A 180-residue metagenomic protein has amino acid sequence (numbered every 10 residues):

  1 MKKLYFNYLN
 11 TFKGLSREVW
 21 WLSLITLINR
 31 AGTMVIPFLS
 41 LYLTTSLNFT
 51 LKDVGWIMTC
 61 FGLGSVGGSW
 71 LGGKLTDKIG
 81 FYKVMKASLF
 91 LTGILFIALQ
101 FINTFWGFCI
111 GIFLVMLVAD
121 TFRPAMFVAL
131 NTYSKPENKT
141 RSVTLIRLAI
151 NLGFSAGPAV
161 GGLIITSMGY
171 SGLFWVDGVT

Functional and structural regions predicted by a protein language model:
L15-G62: Helix-loop boundary and gating motifs at the non-cytosolic
M34, G62-V66, W70, F154-S155: Residue-level signature of mid-helix packing/kink "hotspots" within the transmembrane helices of 12-pass Major
S40, G157-I165: Small-residue (Gly/Pro/Ala) motifs that create kinks and tight helix-helix packing interfaces
G68-G80, I165: Helix-to-loop junctions at the C-terminal end of transmembrane segments in multipass secondary transporters
F90-N103: C-terminal ends and interior cores of transmembrane alpha-helices in multi-pass membrane transporters/permeases
F113-I150: Cytoplasmic helix-loop-helix junction between adjacent transmembrane helices in 12-TM secondary transporters
F174-T180: Symmetry-related core transmembrane helices of the 12-TM Major Facilitator Superfamily/SLC fold
